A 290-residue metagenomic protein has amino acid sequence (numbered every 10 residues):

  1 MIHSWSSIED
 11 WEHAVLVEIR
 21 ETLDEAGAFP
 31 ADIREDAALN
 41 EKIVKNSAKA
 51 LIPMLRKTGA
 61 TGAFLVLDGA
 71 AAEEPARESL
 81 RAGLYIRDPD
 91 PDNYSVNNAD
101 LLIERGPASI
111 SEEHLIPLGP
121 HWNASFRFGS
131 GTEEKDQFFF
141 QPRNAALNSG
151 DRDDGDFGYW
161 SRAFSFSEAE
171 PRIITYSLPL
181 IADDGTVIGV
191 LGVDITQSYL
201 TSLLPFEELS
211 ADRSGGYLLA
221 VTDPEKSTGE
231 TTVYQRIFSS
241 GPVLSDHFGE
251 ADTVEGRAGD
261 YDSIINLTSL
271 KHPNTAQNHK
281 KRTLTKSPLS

Functional and structural regions predicted by a protein language model:
M1-N46, A50, G59-T61: Juxtamembrane extracytoplasmic/periplasmic/luminal helical "stalk" adjacent to the first N-terminal
L16, K49-T58, E168, E207-D212: Short regulatory alpha-helical segment in sensory/regulatory domains of signaling proteins that mediates
L51-P53, G59-A72, G215-A220: Short, hydrophobic-rich beta-strand element in sensory/regulatory alpha-beta domains
G62-P75, S79-R87, A145-F164: Tryptophan-centric aromatic hotspots in well-structured domains and transmembrane helices
L67-A124, D223-K226, E230-R236: GAF sensory/regulatory domain recognition with acknowledged cross-activation on helical regulatory dimers
A70-A72, F166-E168, I195-Y199: Solvent-exposed loop/turn segments at secondary-structure junctions within structured extracellular/periplasmic domains
P107-D194: Extracytoplasmic/periplasmic ligand-binding sensor regions of membrane-associated signaling proteins
S198-S290: Intrinsic low-complexity, intrinsically disordered coil/linker regions enriched in small/polar and charged residues
